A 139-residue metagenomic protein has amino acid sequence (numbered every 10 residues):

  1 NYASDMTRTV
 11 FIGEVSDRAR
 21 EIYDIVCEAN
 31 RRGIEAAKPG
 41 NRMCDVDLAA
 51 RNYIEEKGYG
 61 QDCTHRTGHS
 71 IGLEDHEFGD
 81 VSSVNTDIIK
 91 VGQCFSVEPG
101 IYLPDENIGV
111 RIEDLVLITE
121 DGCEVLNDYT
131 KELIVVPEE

Functional and structural regions predicted by a protein language model:
N1-E139: Active-site neighborhoods and metal-handling regions in enzymes and metal-associated proteins
